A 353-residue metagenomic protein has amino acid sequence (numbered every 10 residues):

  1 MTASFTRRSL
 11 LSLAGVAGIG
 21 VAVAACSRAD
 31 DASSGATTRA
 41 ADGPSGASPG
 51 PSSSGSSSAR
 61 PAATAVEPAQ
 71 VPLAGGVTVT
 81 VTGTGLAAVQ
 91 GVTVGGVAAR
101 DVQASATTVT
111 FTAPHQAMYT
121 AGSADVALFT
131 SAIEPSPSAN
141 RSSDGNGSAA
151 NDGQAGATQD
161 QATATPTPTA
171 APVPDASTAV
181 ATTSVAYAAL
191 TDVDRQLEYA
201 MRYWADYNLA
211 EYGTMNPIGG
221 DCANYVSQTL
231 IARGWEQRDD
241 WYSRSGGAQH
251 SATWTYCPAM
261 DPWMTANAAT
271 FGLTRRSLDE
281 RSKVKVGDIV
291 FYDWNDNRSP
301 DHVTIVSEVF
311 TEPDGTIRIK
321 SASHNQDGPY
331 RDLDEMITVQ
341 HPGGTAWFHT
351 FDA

Functional and structural regions predicted by a protein language model:
M1-T6, L13-V23, D30-D31: N-terminal secretory signal peptides
G35-A87, S138-V185: Beta-strand/beta-sandwich contexts
A59-S136: Immunoglobulin-like IPT/TIG beta-sandwich domains and homologous Ig-like subdomains
V185-T191: Interdomain boundary/hinge segments at the C-termini of tandem beta-sandwich modules
L197-E280: Secreted/periplasmic proteins that engage bacterial cell-wall peptidoglycan
D206-Y207, E236, W294-S299, F310-E312 (+1 more regions): Solvent-exposed loop/turn segments at secondary-structure junctions within structured extracellular/periplasmic domains
A248-I319: ...with weaker cross-activation on analogous glycine-rich loops/strands in unrelated enzymes
H324, D334-A353: Low-complexity, Gly/Ser/Thr/Pro-rich intrinsically disordered linker/tail segments
